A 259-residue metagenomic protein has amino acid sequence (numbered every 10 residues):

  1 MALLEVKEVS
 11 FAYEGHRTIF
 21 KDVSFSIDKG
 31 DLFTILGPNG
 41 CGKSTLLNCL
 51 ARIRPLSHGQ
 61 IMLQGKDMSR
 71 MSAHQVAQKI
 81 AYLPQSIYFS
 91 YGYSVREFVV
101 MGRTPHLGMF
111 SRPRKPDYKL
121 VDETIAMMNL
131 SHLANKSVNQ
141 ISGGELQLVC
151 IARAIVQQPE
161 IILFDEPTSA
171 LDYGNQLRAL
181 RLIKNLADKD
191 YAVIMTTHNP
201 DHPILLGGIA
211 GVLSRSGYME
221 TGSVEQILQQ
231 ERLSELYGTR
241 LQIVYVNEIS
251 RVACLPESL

Functional and structural regions predicted by a protein language model:
M1-V6, S10-D22, K29, R70-S72 (+1 more regions): A short, flexible loop at the N-terminus of ABC-type nucleotide-binding domains that lies
L36-P38: The feature captures the beta-strand-to-loop junction immediately N-terminal to the Walker
A51: Helix-to-loop junction immediately C-terminal to a conserved catalytic motif
G59-D67, Q75-V76: Conserved ABC transporter NBD signature motif
S137-I141, E145: Conserved ABC ATPase signature
I162-E166: Catalytic Walker B motif of ABC-type/P-loop ATPase nucleotide-binding domains
L236-L259: ABC ATPase nucleotide-binding domains
